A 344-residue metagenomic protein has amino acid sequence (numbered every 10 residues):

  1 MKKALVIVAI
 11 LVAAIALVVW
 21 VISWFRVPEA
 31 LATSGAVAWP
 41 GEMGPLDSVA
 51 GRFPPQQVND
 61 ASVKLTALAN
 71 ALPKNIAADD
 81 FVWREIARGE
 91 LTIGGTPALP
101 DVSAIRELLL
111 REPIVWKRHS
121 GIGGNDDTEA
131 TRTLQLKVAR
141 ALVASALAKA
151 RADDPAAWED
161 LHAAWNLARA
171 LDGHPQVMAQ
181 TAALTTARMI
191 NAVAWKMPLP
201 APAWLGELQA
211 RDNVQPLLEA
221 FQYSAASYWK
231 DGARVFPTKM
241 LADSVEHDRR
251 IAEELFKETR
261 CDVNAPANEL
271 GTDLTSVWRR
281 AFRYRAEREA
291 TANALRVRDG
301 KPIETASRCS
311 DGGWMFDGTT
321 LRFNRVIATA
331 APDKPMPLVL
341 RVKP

Functional and structural regions predicted by a protein language model:
K2-P344: Short acidic linear motifs
